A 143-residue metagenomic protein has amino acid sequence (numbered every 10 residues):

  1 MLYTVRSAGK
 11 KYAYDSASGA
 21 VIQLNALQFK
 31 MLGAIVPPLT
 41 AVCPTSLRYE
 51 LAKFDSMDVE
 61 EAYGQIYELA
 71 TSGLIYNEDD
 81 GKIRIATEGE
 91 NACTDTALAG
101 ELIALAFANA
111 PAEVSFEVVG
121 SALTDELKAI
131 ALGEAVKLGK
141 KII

Functional and structural regions predicted by a protein language model:
M1-L2, E68, K128: Short, charge-rich amphipathic segments
M1-V36: Acidic, low-complexity/disordered tracts enriched in E/D and polar residues
R6, F107-A110, V136-K137: Flexible, charged surface loops at secondary-structure boundaries
L24-S115: Long, charge-rich, low-complexity alpha-helical segments
N91-I103, V119-K137, K141-I143: Canonical radical SAM enzyme core domain
